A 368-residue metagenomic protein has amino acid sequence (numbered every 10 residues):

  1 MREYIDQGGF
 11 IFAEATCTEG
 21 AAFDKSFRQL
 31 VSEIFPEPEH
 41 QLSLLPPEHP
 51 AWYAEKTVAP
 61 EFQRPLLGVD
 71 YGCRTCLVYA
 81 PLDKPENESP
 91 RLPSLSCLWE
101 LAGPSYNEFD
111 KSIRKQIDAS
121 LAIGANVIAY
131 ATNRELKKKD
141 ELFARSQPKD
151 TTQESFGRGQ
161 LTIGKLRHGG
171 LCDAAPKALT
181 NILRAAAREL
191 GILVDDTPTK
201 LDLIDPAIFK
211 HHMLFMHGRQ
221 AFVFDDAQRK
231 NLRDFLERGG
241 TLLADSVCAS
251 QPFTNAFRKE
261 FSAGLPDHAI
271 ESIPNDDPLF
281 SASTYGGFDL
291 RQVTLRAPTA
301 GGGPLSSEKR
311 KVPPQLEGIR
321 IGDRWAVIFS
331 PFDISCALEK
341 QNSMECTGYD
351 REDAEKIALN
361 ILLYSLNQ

Functional and structural regions predicted by a protein language model:
M1-S26, A80, N87, D173-R258 (+3 more regions): Helical hinge/lid and interdomain linker segments adjacent to catalytic or ligand-binding clefts that mediate domain
G9, S32-P36, I128, T132-L136 (+3 more regions): Hydrophobic/aromatic-lined pockets within catalytic cores
T18-A125, F143, G157-T162, G170 (+4 more regions): An acidic, glycine-rich "communication" segment
S94, A102-M213, H217-Q220, I334-Q368: Aromatic-Pro/Gly-enriched surface loop or interdomain linker that acts as a lid/target-recognition segment
